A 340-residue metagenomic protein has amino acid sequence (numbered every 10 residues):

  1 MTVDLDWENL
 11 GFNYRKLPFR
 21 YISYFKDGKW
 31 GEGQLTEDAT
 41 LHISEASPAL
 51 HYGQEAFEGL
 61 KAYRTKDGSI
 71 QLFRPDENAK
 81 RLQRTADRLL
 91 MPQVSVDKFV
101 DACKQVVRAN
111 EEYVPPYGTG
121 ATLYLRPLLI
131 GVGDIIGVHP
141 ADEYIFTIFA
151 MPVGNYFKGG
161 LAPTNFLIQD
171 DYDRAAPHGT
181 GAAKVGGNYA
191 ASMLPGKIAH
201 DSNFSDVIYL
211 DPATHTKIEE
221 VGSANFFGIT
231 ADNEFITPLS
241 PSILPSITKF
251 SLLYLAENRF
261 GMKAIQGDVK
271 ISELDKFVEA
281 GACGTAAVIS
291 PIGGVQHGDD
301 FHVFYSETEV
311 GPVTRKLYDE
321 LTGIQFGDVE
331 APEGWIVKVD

Functional and structural regions predicted by a protein language model:
M1-V106, L128, I135-D340: Helix-start/capping segments and mature chain N-termini
D97, V106-G120: Charged, gly/pro-rich active-site loop segments
P116-I130: Extended, Lys/Arg-enriched charged tracts that mediate electrostatic binding to polyanionic substrates
